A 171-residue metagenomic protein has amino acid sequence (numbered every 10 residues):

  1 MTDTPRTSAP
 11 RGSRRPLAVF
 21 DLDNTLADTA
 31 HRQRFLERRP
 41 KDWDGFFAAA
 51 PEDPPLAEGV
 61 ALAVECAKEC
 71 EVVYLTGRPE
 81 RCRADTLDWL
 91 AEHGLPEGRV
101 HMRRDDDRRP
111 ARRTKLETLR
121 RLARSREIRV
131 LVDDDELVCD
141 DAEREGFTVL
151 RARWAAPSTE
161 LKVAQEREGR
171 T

Functional and structural regions predicted by a protein language model:
T2-R6, P10-R109: Alpha-helical substrate-recognition element adjacent to the catalytic core
S13, S125-R126: Short loop/turn elements that form and flank the Walker-type P-loop nucleotide-binding site in RecA-like NTPase cores
F46-P54, A156-T171: A short, conserved beta-to-alpha structural element at the edge of catalytic cores that scaffolds binding
A67, A123-R124: Short conserved AdoMet
A84-D88, T114, R144: Generic recognition of short, well-ordered alpha-helical segments
G94-R104, R124, K162-T171: Structural recognition of alpha->loop->beta junctions
P110-A123: Short loop-to-alpha-helix "cap/lid" segments that border enzyme active sites across diverse enzyme classes
L119, R126-R167: Acidic, Mg2+-coordinating phosphoryl-transfer loop and its flanking beta/alpha structural elements, shared across
